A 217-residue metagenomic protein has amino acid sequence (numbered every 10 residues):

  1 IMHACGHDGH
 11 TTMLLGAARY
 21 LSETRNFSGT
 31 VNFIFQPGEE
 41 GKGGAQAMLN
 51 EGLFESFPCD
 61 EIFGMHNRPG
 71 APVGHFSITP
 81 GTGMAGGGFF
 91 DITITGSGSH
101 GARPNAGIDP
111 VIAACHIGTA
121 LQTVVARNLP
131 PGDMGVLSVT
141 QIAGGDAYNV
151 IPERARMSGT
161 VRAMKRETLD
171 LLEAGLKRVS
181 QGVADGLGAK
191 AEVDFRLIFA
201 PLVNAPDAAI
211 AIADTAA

Functional and structural regions predicted by a protein language model:
I1-A4, G175: Short acidic, glycine/Ser/Thr-rich loop/turn "cap" segments at secondary-structure junctions
M2, D8-G9, L21-P152: Histidine/acidic-residue-rich, glycine-tolerant segments that coordinate divalent metal ions
T11-A18: DPxDG-like acidic metal-binding loop motif
T12, G43-G44, E167, V203: Residues that form or flank phosphate/diphosphate-binding pockets in enzymes that use nucleotide phosphates
G16, G43-A47, N105, L171-A174 (+1 more regions): Generic recognition of short, well-ordered alpha-helical segments
I112-A217: Metal-dependent amide/peptide-bond hydrolase catalytic core, centered on the "pita-bread" metallohydrolase fold
